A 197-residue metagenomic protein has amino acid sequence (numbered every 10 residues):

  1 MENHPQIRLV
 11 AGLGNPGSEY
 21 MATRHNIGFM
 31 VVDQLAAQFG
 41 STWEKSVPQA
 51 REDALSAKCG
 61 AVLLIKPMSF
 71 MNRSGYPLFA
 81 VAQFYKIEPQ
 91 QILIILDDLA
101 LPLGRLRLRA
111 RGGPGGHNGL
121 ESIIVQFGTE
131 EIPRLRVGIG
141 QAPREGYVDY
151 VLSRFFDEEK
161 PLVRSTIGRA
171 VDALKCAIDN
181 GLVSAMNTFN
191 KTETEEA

Functional and structural regions predicted by a protein language model:
M1-R111, E121-L135, A142-G146, P161-E196: Nucleotide and nucleotide-moiety/phosphate-recognizing core
R107-G113, L152-F155: Short glycine-enriched, charge-decorated loop/helix-capping segments at active-site entrances that position
R144-R154: The feature captures the short pre-catalytic strand/loop hairpin that immediately precedes and shapes the active-site
